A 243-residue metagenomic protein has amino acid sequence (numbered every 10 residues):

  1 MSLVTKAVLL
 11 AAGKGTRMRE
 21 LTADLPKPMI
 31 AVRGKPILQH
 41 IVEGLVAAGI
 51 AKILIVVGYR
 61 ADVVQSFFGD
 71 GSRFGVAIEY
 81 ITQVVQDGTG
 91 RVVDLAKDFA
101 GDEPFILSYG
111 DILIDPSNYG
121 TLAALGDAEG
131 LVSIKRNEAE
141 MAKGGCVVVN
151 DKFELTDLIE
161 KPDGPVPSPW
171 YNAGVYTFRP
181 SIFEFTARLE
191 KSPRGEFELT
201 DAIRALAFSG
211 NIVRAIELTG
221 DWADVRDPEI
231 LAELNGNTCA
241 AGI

Functional and structural regions predicted by a protein language model:
S2-L9, R17, A31, K35-S108 (+1 more regions): Conserved N-terminal catalytic core of the sugar/cofactor nucleotidyltransferase
G13, Y59, S117, P180-S181 (+1 more regions): Alpha-helix/helix-capping structural signal
A23-K27: Short alpha-helical oligomerization interface
M29, V147-V149, A215: A structural signal for short hydrophobic beta-strand segments in well-ordered beta-sheet cores
G88, M141-C146: Glycine-rich phosphate-binding loop of ATP-grasp-fold ATP-dependent ligases
G110-L113: The conserved acidic donor/metal-binding loop of glycosyltransferases
P116-A142: Conserved donor-nucleotide/metal-binding helix-loop-beta segment in metal-dependent transferases, i.e., the alpha-helix
A123, E154-I243: Catalytic-core segments of class I nucleotidyltransferases/pyrophosphorylases that form NMP-activated intermediates
